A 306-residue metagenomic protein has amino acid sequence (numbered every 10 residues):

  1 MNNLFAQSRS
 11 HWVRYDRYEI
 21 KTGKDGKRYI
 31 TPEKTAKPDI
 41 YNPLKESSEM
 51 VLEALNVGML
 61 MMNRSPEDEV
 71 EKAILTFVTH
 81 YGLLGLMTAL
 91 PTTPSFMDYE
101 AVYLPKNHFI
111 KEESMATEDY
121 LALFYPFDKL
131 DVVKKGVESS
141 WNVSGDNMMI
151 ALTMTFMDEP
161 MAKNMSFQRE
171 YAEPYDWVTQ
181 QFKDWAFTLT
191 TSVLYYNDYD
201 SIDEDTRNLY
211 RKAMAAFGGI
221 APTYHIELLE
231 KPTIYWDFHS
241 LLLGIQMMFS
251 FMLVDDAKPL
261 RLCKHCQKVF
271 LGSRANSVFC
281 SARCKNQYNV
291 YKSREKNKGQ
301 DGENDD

Functional and structural regions predicted by a protein language model:
M1-F270: Short helix-coil boundary/hinge micro-motifs
I245-D306: BZIP DNA-binding basic region
